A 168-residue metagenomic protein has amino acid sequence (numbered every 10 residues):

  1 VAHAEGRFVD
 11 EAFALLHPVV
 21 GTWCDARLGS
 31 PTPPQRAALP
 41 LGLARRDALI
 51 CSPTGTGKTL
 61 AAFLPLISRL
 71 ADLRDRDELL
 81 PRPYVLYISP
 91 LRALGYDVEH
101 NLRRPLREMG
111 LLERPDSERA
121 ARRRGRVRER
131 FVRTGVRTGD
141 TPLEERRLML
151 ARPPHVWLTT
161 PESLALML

Functional and structural regions predicted by a protein language model:
V1-A37: N-terminal intrinsically disordered, low-complexity tails of helicases
G21, L28-L168: Conserved P-loop/Walker A NTP-binding site and adjacent catalytic elements of P-loop NTPases
